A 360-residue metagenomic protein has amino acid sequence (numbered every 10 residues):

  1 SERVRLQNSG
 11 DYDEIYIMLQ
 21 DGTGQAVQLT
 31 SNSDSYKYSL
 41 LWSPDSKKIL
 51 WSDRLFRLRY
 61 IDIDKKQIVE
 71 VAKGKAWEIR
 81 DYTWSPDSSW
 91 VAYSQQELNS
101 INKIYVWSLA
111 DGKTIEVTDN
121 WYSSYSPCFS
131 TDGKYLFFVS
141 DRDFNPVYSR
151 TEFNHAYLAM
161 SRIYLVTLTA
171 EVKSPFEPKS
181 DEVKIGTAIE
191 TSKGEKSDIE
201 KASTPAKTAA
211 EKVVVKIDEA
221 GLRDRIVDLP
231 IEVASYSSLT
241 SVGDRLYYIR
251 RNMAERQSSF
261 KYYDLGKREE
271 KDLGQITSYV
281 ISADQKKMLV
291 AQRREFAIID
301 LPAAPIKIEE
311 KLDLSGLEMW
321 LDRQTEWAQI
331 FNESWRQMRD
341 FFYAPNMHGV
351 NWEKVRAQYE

Functional and structural regions predicted by a protein language model:
S1-R3, S39-K48, Y82-W90, S126-Y135 (+2 more regions): Blade-terminus and WD-like Trp-Asp/Gly-His loop motifs, strongest in beta-propeller folds
L6-Y16, G22, T30-K37, K47-I63 (+8 more regions): A flexible loop/linker signature enriched in serine peptidases of the S9 family
Y16-M18, S203-L222: Blade/loop signatures of beta-propeller domains
M18, V91-S94, W107, N120 (+9 more regions): Generic, well-ordered alpha-helical scaffold segments in large soluble proteins
G22-G24, K65-Q67, D111-K113, A170 (+2 more regions): Short coil turn/linker residues within repeat-based beta-strand modules
A26, V213-E232: A short helix->beta-strand "capping" segment at the edge of beta-propeller domains
A26-T30, Q67-A72, K113-V117, V227-L229 (+1 more regions): A short beta-strand motif characteristic of beta-propeller blades
S149, D228, S238-S241, Y248-E360: Intrinsically disordered, Ser/Thr/Pro/Gly-rich linkers and terminal tails that flank and connect PDZ domains
